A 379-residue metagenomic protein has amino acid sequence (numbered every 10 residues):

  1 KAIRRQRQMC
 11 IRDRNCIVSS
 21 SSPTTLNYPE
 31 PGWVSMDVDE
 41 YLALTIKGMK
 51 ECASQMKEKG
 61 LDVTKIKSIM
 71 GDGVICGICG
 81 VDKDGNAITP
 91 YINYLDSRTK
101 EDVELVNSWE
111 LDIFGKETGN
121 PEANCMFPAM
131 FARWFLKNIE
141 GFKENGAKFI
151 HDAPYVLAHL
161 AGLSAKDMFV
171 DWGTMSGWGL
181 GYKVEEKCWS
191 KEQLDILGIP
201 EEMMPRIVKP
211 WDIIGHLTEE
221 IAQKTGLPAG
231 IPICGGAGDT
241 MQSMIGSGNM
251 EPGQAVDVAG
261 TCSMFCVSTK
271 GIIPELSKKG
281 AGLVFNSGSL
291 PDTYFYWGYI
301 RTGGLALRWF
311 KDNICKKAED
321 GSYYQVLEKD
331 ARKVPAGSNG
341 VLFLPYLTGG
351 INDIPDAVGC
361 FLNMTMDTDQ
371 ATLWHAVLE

Functional and structural regions predicted by a protein language model:
K1-R7, I11: Single conserved hydrophobic/aromatic residue that forms the stacking wall/gate of nucleotide- or nucleobase-binding
I17, V38, E58-A132: Active-site phosphate-binding/coordination module
S19-D62: N-terminal phosphate-binding loop and adjacent alpha-helix
P29-G32, T89-I92, F285-W297, L373: Short beta-alpha connecting loops at secondary-structure transitions that line or flank enzyme active sites
V63-G71, F149, G230-G246, Q254-V258 (+2 more regions): Short glycine-aspartate micro-motif
G71, G115-G238, L344-P345, G349 (+2 more regions): Gly/Ser/Thr-rich active-site cleft segment
A132-I139, A158, L163, K191-I196 (+1 more regions): A short helix-loop
G337-E379: Activation-segment/catalytic-loop signature of the eukaryotic protein kinase fold
